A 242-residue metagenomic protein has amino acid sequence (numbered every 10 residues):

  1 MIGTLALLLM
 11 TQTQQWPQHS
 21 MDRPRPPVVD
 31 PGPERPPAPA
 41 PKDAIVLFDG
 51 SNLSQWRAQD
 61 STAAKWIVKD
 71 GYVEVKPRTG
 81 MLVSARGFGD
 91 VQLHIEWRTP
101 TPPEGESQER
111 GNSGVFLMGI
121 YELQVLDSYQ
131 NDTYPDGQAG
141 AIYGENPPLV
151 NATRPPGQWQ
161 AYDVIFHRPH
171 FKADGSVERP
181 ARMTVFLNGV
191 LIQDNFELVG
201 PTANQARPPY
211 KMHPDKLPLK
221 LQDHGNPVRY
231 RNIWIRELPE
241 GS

Functional and structural regions predicted by a protein language model:
I2-T11: Sec-dependent N-terminal signal peptides
Q12-S242: Carbohydrate-interacting regions of secretory-pathway proteins
